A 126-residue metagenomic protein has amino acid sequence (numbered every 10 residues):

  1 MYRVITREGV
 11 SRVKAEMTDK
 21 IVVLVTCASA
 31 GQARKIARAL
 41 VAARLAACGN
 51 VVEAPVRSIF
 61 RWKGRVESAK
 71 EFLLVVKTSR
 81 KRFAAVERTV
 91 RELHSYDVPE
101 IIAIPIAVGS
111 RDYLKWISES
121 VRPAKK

Functional and structural regions predicted by a protein language model:
Y2-K126: Positively charged, small/polar-rich N-terminal and surface patches that mediate targeting and assembly and bind
